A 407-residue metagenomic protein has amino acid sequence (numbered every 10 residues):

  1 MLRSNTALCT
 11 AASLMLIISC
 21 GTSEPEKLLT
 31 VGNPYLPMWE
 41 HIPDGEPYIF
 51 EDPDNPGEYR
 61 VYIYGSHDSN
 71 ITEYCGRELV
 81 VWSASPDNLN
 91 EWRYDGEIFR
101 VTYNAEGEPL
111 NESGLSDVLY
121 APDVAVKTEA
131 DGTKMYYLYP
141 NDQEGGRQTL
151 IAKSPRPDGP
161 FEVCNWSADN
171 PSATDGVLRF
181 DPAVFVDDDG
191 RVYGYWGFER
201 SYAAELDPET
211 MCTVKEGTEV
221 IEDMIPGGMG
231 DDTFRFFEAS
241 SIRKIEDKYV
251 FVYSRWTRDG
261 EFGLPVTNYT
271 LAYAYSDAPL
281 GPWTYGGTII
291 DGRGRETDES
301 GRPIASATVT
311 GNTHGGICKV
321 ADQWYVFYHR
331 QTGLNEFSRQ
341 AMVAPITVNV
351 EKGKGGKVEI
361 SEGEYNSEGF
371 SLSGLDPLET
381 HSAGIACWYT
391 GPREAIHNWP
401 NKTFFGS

Functional and structural regions predicted by a protein language model:
M1-L8: Bacterial N-terminal signal peptides that target proteins for export
C9-I17: Bacterial N-terminal signal peptides
C20-S407: Carbohydrate-active catalytic/glycan-binding domains of CAZyme proteins, especially the secreted or lumenal ectodomains
